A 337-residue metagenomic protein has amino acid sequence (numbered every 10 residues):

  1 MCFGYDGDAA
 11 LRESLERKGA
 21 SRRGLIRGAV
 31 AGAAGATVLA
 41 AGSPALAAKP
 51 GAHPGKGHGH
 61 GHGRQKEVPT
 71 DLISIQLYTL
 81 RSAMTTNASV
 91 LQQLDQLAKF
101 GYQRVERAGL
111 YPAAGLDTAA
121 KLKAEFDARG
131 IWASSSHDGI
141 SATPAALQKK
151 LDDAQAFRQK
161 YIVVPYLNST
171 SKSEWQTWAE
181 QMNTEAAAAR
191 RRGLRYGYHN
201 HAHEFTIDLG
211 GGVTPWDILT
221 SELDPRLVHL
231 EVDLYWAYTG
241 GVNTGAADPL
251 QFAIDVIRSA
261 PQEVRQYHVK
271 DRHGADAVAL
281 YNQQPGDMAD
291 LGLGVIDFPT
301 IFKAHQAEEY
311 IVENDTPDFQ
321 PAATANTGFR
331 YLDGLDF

Functional and structural regions predicted by a protein language model:
M1-A20: N-terminal secretory signal peptides
A20-V38: N-terminal export leaders
A41-Y78, S82-M84: C-terminal segment of N-terminal export signals and the immediately downstream linker at the start of the mature
Q65-V68, L94-K99, A114-A133, A146-R158 (+4 more regions): Acidic (Asp/Glu)-rich catalytic clusters
I73-Q76, V105-R107, A133-S136, I162-V164 (+4 more regions): Hydrophobic faces of well-ordered beta-strands that scaffold small-molecule active sites in alpha/beta enzyme cores
S82-N87, R107-T118, D138-L147, N168-Q176 (+6 more regions): Acidic-and-aromatic substrate-binding clefts and catalytic sites of carbohydrate-active enzymes
W132, G139-H229, A322: Active-site acidic/histidine proton-transfer and metal-coordination neighborhood in alpha/beta enzyme cores
G193-V295: Acidic/histidine-rich catalytic cores of soluble enzymes
